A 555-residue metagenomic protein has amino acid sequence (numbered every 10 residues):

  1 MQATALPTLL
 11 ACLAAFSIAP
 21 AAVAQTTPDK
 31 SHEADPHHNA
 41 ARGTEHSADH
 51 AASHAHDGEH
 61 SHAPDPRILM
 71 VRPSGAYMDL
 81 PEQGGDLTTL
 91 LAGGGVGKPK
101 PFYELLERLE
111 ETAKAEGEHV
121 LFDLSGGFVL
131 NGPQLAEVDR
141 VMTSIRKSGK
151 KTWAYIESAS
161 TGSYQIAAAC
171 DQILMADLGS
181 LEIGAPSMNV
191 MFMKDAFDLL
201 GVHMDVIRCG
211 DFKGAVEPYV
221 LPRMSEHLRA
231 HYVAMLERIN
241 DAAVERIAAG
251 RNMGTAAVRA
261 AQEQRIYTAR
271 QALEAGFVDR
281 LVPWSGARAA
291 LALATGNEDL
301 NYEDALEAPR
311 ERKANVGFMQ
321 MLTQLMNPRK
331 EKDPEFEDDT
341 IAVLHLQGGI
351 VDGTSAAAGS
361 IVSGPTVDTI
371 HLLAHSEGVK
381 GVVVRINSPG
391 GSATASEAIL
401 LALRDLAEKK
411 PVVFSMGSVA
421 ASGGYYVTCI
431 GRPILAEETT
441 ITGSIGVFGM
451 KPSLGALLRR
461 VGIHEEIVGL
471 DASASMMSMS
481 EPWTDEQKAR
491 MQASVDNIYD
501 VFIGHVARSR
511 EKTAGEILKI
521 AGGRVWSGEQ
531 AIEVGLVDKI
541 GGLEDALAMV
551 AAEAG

Functional and structural regions predicted by a protein language model:
M1-P7: Positively charged n-region of N-terminal signal peptides that target proteins for export
P7-A21: Bacterial N-terminal signal peptides
Q25-E263, R280, A292-F414, S418-S509: Small-residue-centered hinge/linker elements
L174-M175, V278-S285, L435-A436, V537-L543: Short acidic-hydrophobic, aromatic-tinged amphipathic segments that line or gate anion-handling sites
F192, Y267, G286, A398 (+4 more regions): Residue-level recognition of oxygen-bearing side chains
G254-A275, R280, E511-G541: Amphipathic alpha-helical substructures
D299, D545-G555: C-terminal intrinsically disordered, low-complexity extensions immediately downstream of enzyme catalytic cores
P389, G522-V525, A546-L547: Active/binding-pocket-proximal capping segment
